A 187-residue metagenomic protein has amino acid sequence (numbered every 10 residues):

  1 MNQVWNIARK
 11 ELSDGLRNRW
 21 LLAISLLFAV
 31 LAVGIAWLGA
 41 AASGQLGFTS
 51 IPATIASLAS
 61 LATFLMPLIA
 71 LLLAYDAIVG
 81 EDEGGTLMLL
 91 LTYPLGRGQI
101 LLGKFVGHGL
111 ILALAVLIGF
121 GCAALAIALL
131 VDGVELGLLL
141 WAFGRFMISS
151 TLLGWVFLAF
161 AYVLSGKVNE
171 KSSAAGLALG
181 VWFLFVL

Functional and structural regions predicted by a protein language model:
M1-F28: Aromatic- and glycine-rich beta-strand/loop motifs that create alpha-glucan
A32-W37, G44-T63, G107-Y162, G166-V168: Secretory targeting signals
I35-A42, N169-L187: Transmembrane helix segments
S57-G80, L112: Long, hydrophobic alpha-helical segments
L71-L91, F105: Transmembrane helix boundary and interhelical loop/hinge segments in multi-pass membrane proteins
R97-G98, K171: Alpha-helix N-cap/start motif
G98-F105: Alpha-helix N-cap/helix-start motif at helix boundaries, enriched for small hydrophobics
